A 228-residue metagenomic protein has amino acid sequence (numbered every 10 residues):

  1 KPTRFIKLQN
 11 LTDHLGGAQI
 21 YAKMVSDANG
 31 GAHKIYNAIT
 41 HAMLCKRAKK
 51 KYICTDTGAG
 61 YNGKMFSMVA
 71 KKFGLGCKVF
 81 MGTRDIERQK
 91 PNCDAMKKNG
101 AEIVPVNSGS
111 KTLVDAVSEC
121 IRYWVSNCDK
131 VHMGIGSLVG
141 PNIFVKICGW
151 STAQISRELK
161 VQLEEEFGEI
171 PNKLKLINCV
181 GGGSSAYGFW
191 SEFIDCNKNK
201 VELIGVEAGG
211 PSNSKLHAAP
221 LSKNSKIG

Functional and structural regions predicted by a protein language model:
K1-K50: Positively charged, low-complexity intrinsically disordered leader regions
R4, A22, K34, H41 (+8 more regions): Buried hydrophobic positions in well-ordered alpha/beta secondary-structure cores of metabolic enzymes
I6-Y21, V125-M133, G149-L163, P220: Acidic-glycine-rich active-site phosphate/pyrophosphate-binding loop
G17-A28, A48-I53, G136-F144, E166-L174: Glycine/charged-rich beta-loop-alpha catalytic/anionic-binding loops adjacent to active sites
N29, N37, A48-V69, F73-G82 (+2 more regions): A short, small-residue-rich loop immediately preceding and capping a beta-strand
A38, A42, F66-S67, C93 (+1 more regions): Generic hydrophobic/aromatic pocket-lining and core-packing "Φ" positions
M65, F73, V106-I121, P141-G228: Glycine-rich phosphate/pyrophosphate-binding loop at beta-loop-alpha junctions
G74-L113: A glycine-rich helix N-cap at a beta->alpha junction
